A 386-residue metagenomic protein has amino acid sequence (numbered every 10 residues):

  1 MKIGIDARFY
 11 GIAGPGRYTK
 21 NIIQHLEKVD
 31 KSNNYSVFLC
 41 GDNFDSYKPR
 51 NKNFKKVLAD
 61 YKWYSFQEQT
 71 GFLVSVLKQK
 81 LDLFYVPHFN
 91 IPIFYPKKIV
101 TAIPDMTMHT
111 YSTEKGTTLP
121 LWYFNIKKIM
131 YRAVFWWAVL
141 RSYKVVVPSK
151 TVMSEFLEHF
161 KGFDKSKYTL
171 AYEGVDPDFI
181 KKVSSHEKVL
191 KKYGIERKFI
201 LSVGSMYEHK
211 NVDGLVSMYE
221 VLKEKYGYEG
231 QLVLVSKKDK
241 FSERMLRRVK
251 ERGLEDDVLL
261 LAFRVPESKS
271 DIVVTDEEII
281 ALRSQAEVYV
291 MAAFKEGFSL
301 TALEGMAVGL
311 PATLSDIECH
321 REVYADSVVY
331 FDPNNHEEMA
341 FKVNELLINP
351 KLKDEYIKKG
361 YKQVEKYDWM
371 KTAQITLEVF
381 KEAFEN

Functional and structural regions predicted by a protein language model:
M1-N386: Carbohydrate transferase catalytic cores enriched for Leloir-type hexosyltransferases
